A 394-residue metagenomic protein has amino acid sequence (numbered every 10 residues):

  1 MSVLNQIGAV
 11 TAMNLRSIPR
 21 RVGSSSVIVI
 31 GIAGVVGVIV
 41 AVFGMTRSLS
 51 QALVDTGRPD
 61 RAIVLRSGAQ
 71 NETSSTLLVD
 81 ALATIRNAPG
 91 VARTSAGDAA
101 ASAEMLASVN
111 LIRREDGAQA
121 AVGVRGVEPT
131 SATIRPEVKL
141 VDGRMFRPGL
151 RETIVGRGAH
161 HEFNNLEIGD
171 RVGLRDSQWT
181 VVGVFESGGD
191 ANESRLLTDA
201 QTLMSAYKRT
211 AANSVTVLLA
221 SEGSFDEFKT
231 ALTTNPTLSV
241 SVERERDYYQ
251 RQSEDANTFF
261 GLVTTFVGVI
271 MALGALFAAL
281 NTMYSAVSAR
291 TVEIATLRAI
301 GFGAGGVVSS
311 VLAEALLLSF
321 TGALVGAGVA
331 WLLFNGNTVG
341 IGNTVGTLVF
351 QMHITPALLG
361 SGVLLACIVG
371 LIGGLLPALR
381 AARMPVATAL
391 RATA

Functional and structural regions predicted by a protein language model:
M1-G37, T388, A394: N-terminal Sec/SRP start-transfer signal
V22-L49, N257-E293, L316-L324, I372: Hydrophobic alpha-helical transmembrane segments of multi-pass inner-membrane transport and secretion
A33, G37-G123, D142-R144, G149 (+3 more regions): Hydrophobic, regular-secondary-structure patches
T56, A92-S95, I112-Q119, M145 (+1 more regions): Mechanotransmission and gating elements of multispan inner-membrane complexes involved in transport and envelope
A121-E162: Short beta-strand boundary microenvironments
Y284, V292-T338, S361, L365 (+2 more regions): Transmembrane alpha-helical interface segments in multi-pass membrane proteins
L333-G360: Short juxtamembrane loops and helix-capping segments at transmembrane helix boundaries of multi-pass membrane proteins
T355-A394: C-terminal membrane-exit region of the final transmembrane helix in multipass inner-membrane proteins
